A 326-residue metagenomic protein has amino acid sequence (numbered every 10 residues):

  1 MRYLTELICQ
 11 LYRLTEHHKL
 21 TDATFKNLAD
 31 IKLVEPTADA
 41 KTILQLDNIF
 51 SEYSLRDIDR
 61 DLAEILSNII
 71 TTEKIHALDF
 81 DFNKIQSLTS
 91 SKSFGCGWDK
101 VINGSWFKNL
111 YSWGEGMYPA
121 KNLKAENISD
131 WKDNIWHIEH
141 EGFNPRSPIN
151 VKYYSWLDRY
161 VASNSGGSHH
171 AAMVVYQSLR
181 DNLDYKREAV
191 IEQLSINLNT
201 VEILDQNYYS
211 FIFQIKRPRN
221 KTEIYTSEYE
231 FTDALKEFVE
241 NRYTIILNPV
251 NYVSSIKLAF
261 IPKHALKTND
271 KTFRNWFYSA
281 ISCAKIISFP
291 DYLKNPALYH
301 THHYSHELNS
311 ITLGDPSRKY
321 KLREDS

Functional and structural regions predicted by a protein language model:
M1, A40, S168-H169, E202-S210: Short, charged low-complexity intrinsically disordered segments located at boundaries of structured domains
Y3, I8-V161: Short alpha-helix boundary/capping and kink motifs at helix termini
S163-S165: Short hydrophobic beta-strand that contains or immediately precedes a catalytic carboxylate
S168-D184: Short active-site loop/helix that positions an aromatic residue
D184-F213: Charge-dense polyanion-binding interfaces
F213-R323: C-terminal interaction module
